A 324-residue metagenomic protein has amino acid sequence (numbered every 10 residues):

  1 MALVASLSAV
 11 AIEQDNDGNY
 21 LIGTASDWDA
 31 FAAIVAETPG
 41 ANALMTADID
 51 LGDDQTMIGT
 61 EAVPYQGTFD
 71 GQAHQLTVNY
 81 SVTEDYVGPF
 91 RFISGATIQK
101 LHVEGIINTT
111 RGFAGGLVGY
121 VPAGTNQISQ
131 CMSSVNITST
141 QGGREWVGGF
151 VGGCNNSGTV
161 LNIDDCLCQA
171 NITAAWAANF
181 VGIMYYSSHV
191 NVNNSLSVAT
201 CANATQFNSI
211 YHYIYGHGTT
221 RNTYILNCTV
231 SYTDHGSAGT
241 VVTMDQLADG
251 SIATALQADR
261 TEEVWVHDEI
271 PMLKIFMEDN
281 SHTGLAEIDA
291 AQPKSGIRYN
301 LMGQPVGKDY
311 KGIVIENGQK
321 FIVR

Functional and structural regions predicted by a protein language model:
M1-S6: Bacterial N-terminal signal peptides
V10-S281: Predominantly extracellular beta-rich ligand-binding scaffolds that present long acidic/polar faces for carbohydrate
F69, R298-Y299, V314: Short aromatic-centered micro-motifs
L76, L101, T283-E287, G303 (+1 more regions): Terminal processing/anchoring signals of secreted or surface-associated proteins and related intramolecular
D279-M302: Residue-level detector of functionally pivotal "anchor" positions at catalytic/ligand-binding pockets or at interdomain
D309-K311: Extracellular Ig-like/FN3 beta-sandwich strand-entry sites
I313-R324: C-terminal tail/sorting-segment detector
